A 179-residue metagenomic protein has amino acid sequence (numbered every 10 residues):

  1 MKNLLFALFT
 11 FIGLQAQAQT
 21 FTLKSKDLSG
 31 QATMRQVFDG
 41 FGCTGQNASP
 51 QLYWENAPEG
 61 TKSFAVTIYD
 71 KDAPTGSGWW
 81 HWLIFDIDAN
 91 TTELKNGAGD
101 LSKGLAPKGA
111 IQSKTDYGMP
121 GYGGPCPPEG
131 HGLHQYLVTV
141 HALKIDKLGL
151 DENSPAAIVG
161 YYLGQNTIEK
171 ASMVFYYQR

Functional and structural regions predicted by a protein language model:
M1-F21: Bacterial Sec-dependent N-terminal signal peptides
A18-R179: N-terminus-centered regions that define maturation/targeting leaders and the start of the first functional domain
